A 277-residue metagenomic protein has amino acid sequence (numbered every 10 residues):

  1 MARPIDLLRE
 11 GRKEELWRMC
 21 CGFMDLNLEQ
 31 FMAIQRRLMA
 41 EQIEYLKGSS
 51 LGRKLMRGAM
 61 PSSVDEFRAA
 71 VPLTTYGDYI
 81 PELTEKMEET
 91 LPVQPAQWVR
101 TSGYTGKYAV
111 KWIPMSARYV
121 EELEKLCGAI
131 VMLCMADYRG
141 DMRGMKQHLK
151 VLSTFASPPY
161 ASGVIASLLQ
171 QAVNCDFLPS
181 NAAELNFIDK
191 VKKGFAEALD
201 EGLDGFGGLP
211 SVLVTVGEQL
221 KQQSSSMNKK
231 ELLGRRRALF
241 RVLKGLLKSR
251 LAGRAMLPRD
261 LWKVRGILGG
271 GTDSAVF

Functional and structural regions predicted by a protein language model:
M1-R100, T105-L268: Nucleotide 5′-phosphate-binding alpha/beta core
I267-F277: Short, intrinsically disordered, charge-balanced linker/junction segments flanking boundaries in proteins
